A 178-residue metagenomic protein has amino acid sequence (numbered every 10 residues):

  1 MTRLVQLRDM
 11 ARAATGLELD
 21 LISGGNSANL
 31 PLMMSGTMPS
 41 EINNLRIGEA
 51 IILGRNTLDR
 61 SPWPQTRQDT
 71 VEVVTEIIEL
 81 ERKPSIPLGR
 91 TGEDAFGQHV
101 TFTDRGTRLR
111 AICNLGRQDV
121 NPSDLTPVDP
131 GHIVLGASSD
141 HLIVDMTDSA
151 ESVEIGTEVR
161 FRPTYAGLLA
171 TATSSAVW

Functional and structural regions predicted by a protein language model:
M1-V71: Active-site loop/helix belt of alpha/beta enzymes
V71-V73, L109: Hydrophobic core residues within well-ordered beta-strands of beta-rich domains
P84-W178: C-terminal accessory subdomain/extension
